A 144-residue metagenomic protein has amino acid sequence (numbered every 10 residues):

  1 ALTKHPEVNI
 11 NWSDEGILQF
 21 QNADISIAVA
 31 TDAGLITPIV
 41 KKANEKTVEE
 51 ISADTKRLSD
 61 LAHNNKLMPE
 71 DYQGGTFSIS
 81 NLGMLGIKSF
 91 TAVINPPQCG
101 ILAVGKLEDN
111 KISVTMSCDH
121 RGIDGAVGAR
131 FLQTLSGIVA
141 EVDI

Functional and structural regions predicted by a protein language model:
A1-I144: C-terminal catalytic/motor cores of large multi-domain enzyme assemblies
